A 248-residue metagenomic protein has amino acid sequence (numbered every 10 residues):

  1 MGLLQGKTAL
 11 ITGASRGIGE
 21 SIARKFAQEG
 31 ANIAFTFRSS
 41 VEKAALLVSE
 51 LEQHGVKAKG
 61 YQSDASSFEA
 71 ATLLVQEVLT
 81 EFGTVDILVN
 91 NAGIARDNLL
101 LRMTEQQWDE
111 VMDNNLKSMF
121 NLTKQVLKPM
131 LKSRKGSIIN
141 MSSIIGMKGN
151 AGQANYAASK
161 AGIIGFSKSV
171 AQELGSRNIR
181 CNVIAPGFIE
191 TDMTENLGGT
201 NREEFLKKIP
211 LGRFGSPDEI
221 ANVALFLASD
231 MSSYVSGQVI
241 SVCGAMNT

Functional and structural regions predicted by a protein language model:
T8, S15-G17: Conserved glycine-rich cofactor-binding loop
E29-L46: Conserved glycine-rich Rossmann-like NAD(P)H-binding loop of the short-chain dehydrogenase/reductase
L99-L100, T104-M112, T194, F205: Substrate-binding pocket helix/loop in short-chain dehydrogenase/reductase
T123, S159, S167: Active-site helix of classical SDR
K128, Q172-S176, S233: Alpha-helical segment proximal to the catalytic Tyr-Lys
S143: Residue(s) in the substrate-gating loop at a strand-loop-helix junction that position the organic substrate next
V183, L206-M231, V235, V242-G244: C-terminal helical subdomain
